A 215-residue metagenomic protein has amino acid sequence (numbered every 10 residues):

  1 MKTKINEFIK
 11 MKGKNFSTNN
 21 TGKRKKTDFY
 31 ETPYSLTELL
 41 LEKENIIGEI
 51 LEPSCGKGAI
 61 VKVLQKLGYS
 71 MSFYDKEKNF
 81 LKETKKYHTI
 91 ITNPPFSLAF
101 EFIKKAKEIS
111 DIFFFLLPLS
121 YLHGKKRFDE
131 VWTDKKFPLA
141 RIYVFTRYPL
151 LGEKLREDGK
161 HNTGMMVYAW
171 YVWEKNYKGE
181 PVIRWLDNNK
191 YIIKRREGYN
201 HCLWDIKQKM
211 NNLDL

Functional and structural regions predicted by a protein language model:
M1-L215: Class I S-adenosyl-L-methionine-dependent methyltransferase catalytic core
